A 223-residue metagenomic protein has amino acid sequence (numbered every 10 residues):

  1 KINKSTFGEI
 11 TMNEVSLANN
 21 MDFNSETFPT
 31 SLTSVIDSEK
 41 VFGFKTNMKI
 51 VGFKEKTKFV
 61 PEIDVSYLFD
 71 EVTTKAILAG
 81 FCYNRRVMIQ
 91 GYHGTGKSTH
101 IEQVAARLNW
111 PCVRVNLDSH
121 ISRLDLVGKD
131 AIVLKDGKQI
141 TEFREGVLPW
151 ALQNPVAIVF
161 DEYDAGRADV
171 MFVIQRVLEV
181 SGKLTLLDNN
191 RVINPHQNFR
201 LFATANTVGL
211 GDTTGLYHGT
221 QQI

Functional and structural regions predicted by a protein language model:
S5-I223: AAA+ P-loop NTPase catalytic core and its hallmark functional loops
